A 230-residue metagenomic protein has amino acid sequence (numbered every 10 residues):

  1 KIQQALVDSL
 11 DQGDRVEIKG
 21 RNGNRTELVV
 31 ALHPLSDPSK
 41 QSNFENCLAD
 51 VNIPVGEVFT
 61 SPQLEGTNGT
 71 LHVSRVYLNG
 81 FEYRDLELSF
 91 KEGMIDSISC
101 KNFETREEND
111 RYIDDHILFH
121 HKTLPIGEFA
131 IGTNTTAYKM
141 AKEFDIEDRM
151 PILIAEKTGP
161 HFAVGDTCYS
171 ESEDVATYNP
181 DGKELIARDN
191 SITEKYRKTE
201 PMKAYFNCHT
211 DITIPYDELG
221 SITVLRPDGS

Functional and structural regions predicted by a protein language model:
K1, A31-P38, T133, D166-S170 (+2 more regions): N-terminal and secondary-structure boundary signal
K1-G66, T223: Active-site bordering "gate/hinge" segments that shape substrate access to catalytic or cofactor-binding pockets
D11, N79-E82, K122, A155: Short solvent-exposed loop/turn micro-motifs enriched in small/polar/acidic residues
G23-R25, L35-D37, V76-N79, M94-I95 (+4 more regions): Short, glycine-/Ser/Thr-/acidic-enriched flexible segments
V58-F119: Long, well-ordered mid-to-C-terminal structural blocks that present hydrophobic/aromatic surfaces
G66-N68, Y83-D85, E92-I95, L124-E128 (+3 more regions): Active-site lining segments that contact anionic ligands and/or coordinate catalytic metals
S97-E173: Dual-mode signal for accessory low-complexity, basic/Gly-rich regions
N179-S230: Extended hydrophobic packing segments that form well-structured cores
